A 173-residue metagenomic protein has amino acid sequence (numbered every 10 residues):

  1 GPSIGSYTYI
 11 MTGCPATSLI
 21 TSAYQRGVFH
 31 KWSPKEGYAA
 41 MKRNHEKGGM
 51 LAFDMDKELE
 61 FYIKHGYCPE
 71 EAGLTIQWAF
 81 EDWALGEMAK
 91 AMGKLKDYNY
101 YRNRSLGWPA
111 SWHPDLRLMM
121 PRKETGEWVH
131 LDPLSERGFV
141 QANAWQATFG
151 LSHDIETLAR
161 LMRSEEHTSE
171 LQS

Functional and structural regions predicted by a protein language model:
G1-A89, R102, A147-I155, A159-R160: Aromatic-rich carbohydrate-recognition surfaces in CAZymes
G1-I4, L118-K123: Short, glycine/acidic-rich hinge or "gate" loops at secondary-structure transitions that mediate conformational
A40-N44, K90-P114: Acidic, mature catalytic/reactive cores of soluble proteins
M55, P114-R117: C-terminal ends of transmembrane alpha-helices and the immediately adjacent extracellular/lumenal or cytosolic loop
K123, M162-R163: Active-site proximal loops enriched in glycine and acidic residues that flank catalytic Cys/His/Asp and coordinate
E124-A144: Acidic/histidine-rich catalytic neighborhood
R163-Q172: Residue-level detector of conserved catalytic or cofactor/ligand-binding positions in enzyme active sites
